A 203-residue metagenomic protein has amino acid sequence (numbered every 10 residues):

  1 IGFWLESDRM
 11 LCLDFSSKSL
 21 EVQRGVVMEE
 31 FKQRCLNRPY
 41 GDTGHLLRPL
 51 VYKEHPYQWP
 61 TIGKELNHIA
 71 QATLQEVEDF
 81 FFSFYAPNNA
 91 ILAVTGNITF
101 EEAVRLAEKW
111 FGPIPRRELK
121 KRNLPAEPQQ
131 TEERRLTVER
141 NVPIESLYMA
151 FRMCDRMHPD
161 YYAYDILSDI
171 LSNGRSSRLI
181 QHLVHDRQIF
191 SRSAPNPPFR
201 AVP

Functional and structural regions predicted by a protein language model:
I1-L119, T137, D155, A163 (+1 more regions): Charge-rich, well-structured scaffold segments of protease-associated domains
K32, P49, L119-S176: His/Glu-based metal-binding/catalytic segments typifying zinc-dependent metallopeptidases
